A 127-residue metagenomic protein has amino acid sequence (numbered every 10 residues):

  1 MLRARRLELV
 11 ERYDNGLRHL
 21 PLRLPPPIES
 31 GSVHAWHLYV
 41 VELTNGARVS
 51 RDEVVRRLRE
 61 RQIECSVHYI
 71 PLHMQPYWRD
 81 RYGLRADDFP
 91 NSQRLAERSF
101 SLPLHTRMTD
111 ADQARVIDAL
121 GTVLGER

Functional and structural regions predicted by a protein language model:
M1-R127: PLP-dependent aminotransferase class I/II
